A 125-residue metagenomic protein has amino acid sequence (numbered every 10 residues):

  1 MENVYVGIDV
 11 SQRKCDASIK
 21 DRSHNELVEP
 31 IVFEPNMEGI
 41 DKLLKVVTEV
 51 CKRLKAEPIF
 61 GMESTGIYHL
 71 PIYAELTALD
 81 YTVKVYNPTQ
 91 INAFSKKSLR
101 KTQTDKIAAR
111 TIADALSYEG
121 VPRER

Functional and structural regions predicted by a protein language model:
M1-R125: Phosphate- and other anionic-substrate recognition elements at nucleic-acid/protein interfaces
